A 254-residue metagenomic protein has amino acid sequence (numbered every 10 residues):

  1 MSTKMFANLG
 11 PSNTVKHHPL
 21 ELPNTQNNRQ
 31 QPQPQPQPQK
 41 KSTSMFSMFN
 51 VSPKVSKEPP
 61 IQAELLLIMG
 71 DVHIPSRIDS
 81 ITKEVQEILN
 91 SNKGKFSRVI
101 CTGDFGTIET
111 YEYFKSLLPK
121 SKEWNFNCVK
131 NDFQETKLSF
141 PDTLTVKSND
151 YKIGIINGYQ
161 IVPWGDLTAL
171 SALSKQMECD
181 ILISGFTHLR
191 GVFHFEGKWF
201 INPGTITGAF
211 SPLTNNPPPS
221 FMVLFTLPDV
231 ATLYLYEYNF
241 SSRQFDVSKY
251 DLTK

Functional and structural regions predicted by a protein language model:
S2-S121, F133-D142, D150, S220 (+1 more regions): N-terminal active-site segment of His-dependent metallophosphoesterases
T3, G10, H17-H18, F49 (+4 more regions): A short C-terminal boundary segment appended to hydrolase-like catalytic domains
K57-L67, T145-G154, H194-F200, L224-Y234: Beta-strand-turn-beta hairpins that frame and shape the catalytic cleft of phosphate-ester-processing enzymes
I68-G70, R98-D104, K122-N131, G154-N157 (+2 more regions): Active-site neighborhood of phospho(di)ester-bond hydrolases with catalytic His/Asp-centered motifs
V72-H73, E135-M177, T207-P212: Active-site-proximal segments of metal-dependent phosphoesterases and phosphodiesterases across multiple
F114-K120, S148, S174-M177, F195: Short, conserved loop/helix-junction motifs that constitute active-site signature segments in enzyme catalytic cores
N125, P163-V230: Conserved beta-sheet core of the metallophosphoesterase superfamily
N157, T205, F225-T226, L235-N239: Short, structured patches in soluble enzyme cores that scaffold and shape functional sites
